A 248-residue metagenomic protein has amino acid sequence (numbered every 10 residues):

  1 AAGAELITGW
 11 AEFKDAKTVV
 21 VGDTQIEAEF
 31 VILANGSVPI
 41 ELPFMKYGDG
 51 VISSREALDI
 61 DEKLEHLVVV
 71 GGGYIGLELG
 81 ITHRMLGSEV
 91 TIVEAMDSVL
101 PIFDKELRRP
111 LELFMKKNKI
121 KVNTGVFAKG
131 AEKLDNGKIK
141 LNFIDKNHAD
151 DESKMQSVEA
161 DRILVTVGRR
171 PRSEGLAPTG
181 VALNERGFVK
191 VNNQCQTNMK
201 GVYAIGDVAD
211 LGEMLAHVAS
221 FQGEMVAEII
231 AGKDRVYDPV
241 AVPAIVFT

Functional and structural regions predicted by a protein language model:
A4-T8, E12-A16, V20-G50: Glycine/serine-rich phosphate-binding loop and adjoining beta1-alpha1 elements at the start of nucleotide-handling
E5-T8, E12-V19, G87-N193: A Rossmann-like FAD-binding core segment of flavoenzymes
I7-G9, A28, A149-D150, E159-A160 (+2 more regions): Rossmann-like nucleotide/phosphate-binding core characteristic of flavoprotein oxidoreductases
G9, E41-L42, L77-E78, H83 (+2 more regions): Glycine/Thr-rich phosphate-binding loops of Rossmann-like dinucleotide-binding domains
A11, Q25-G36, V69-V70, V90 (+2 more regions): Short hydrophobic core segments
G48-K63, S157-V236: FAD-site-proximal beta/loop scaffold in flavoenzymes
G50, D61-F103: Rossmann-like NAD(P)H-binding beta-loop-alpha module
